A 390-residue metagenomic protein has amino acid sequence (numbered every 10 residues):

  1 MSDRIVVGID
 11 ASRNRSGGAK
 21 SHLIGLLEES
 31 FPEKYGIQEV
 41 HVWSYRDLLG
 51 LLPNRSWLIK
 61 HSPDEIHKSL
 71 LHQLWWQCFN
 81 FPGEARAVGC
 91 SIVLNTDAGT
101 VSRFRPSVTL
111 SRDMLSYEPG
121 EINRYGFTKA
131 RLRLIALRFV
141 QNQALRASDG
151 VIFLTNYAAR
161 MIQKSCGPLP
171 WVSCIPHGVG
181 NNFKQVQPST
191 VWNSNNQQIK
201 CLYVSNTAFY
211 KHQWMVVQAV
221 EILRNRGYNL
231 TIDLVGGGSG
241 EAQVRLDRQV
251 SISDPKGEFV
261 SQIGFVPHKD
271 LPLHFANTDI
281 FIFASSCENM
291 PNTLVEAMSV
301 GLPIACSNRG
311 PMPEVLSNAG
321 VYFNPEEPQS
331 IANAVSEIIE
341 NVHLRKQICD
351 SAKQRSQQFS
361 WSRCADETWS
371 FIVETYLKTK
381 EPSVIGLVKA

Functional and structural regions predicted by a protein language model:
G17-E28, I199, A208-I222, Q329: A conserved mid-protein helix/loop that constitutes part of the nucleotide-sugar donor-binding site
V42-D47, V179, T231-L246, G264: Glycosyltransferase donor-sugar binding loop
C78, A85, L145, F265-V266 (+1 more regions): Short alpha-helical donor nucleotide-sugar binding micro-motif in glycosyltransferases
A130-V151: Membrane-proximal helix-turn-helix segments that form the acceptor-binding/catalytic region of lipid-linked
R245-K269: Nucleotide-activated donor-binding/catalytic signature segment of Leloir-type glycosyltransferases, i.e., the conserved
S286: Aromatic "clamp/platform" in nucleotide-sugar-dependent glycosyltransferases that forms part of the donor/acceptor
P303-C306: Short hydrophobic beta-strand element within catalytic cores of glycosyltransferases and related nucleotide-activated
V321-P328, E337-V342: Conserved acidic donor-binding segment of nucleotide-sugar-dependent glycosyltransferases
